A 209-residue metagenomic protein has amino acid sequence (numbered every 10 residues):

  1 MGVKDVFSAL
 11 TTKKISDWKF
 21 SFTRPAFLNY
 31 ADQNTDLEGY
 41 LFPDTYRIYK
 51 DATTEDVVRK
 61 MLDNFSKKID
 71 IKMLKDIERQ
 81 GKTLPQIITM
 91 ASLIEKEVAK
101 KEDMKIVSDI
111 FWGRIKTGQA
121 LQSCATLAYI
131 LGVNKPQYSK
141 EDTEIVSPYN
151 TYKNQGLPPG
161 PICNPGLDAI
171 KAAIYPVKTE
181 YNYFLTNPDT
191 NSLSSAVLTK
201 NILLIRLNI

Functional and structural regions predicted by a protein language model:
G2-K4: Primarily extracytoplasmic ectodomains and periplasmic/lumenal surface modules that are beta-strand-rich
S8-I209: Bacterial extracytoplasmic/cell-wall-associated proteins, especially those involved in peptidoglycan
